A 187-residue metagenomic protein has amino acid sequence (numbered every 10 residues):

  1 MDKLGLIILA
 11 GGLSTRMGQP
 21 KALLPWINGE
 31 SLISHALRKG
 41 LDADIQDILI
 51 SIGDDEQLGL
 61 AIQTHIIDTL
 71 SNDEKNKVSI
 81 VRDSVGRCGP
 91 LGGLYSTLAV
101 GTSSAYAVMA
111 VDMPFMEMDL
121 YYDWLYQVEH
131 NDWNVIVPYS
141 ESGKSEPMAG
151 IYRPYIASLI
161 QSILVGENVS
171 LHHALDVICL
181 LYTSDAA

Functional and structural regions predicted by a protein language model:
D2-D55: N-terminal glycine-rich phosphate-binding loop and ensuing alpha1 helix
D55-Q63: Short, charged/polar "capping" segments at the starts of alpha-helices and the immediately preceding loops
N72-C88: Conserved donor nucleotide-binding strand/loop of the catalytic core
C88-S96: Glycine-rich, basic loop-to-helix element that forms the pyrophosphate-binding segment of sugar-nucleotide handling
Y106-A107: Short aromatic/hydrophobic "clamp" motif used to bind/position activated sugar donors
D119-S142: Conserved donor-nucleotide/metal-binding helix-loop-beta segment in metal-dependent transferases, i.e., the alpha-helix
S142-L181: Catalytic-core segments of class I nucleotidyltransferases/pyrophosphorylases that form NMP-activated intermediates
Y182-A187: Conserved small/polar residues in nucleotide/adenosyl-binding loops
